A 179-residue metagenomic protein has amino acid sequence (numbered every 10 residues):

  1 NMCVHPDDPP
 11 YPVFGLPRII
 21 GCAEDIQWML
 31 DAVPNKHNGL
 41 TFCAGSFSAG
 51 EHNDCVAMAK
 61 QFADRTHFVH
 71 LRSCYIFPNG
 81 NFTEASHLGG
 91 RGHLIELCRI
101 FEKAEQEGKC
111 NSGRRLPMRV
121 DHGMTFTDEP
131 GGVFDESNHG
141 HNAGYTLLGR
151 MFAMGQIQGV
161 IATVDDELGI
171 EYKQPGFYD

Functional and structural regions predicted by a protein language model:
Y11-D179: Histidine-acidic metal/acid-base catalytic patches
